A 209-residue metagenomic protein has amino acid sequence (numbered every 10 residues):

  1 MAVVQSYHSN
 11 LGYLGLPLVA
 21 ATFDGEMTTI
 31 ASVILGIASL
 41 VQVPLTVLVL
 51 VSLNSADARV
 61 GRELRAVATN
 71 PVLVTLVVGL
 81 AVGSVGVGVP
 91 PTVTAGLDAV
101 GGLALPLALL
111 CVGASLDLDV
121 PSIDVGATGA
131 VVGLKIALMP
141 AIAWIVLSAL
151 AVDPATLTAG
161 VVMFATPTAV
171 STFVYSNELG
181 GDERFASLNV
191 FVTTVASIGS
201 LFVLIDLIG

Functional and structural regions predicted by a protein language model:
M1-G209: Alpha-helical transmembrane segments of multi-pass small-molecule/ion transporters
